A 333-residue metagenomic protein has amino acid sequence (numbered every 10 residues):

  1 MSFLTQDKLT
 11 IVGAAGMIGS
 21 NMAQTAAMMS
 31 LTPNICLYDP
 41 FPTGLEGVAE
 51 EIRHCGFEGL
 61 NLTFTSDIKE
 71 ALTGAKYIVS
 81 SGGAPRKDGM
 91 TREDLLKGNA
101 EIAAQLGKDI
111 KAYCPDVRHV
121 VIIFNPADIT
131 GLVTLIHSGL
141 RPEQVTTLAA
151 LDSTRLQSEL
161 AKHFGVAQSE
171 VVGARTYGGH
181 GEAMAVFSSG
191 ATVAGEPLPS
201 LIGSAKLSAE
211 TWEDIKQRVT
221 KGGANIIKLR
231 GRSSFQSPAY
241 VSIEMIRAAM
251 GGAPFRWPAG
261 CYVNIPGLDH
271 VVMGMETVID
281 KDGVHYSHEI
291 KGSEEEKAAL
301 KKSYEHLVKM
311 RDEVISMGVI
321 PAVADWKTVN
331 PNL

Functional and structural regions predicted by a protein language model:
Q6, L31-A75, A84, M90 (+1 more regions): Conserved N-terminal Rossmann-fold NAD(P) cofactor-binding segment
A15: Conserved glycine-rich cofactor-binding loop
G19-S20: N-terminal Rossmann-fold NAD(P) dinucleotide-binding loop
M28-N34, G139-P142: Conserved S-adenosyl-L-methionine
V79-S80, I122: Redox-cofactor binding/interface segments in oxidoreductases and associated redox assembly factors
G83-R86, P126-A127: Short glycine-rich anion-binding loops that position phosphate/pyrophosphate groups of nucleotides and phosphorylated
T91-E159: Rossmann-like NAD(P)(H) cofactor-binding subdomain of soluble oxidoreductases
S138-Q144, S153-L333: C-terminal substrate-binding/catalytic lobe of Rossmann-fold NAD(P)-dependent dehydrogenases
